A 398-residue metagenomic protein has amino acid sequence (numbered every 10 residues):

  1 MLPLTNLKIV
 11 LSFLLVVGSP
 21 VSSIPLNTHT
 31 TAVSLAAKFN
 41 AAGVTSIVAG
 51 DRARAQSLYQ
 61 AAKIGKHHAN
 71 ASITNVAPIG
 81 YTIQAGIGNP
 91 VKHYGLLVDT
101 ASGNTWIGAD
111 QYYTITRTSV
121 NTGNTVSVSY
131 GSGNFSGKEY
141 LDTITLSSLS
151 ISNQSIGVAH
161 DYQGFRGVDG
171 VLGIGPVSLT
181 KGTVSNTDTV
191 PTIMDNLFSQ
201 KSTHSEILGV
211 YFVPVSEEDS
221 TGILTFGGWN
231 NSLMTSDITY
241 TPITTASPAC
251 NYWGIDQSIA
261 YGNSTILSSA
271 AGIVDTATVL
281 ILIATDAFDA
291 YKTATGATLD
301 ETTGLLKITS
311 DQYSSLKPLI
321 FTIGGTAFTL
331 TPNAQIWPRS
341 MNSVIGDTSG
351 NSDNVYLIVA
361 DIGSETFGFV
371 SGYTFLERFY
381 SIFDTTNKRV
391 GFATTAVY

Functional and structural regions predicted by a protein language model:
L2-N153, S232-A249, I345-A360, V397-Y398: Zymogen propeptides
H93, G167, S269: Conserved catalytic motifs of the protein kinase core domain
G95, S148-G157, T180-N186, S202-I207: Short secondary-structure capping/junction motifs at helix and strand boundaries
D99, G173, G372: Short, conserved phosphate/pyrophosphate- and ester-handling motifs at nucleotide-, phospho-/glycolipid
T105, Q111-Y140, L146-S147, Y162 (+1 more regions): C-terminal catalytic lobe of pepsin-like aspartyl proteases
H160-P176, V184, G228: Surface-exposed loop and adjacent secondary-structure segments within mature catalytic domains
T183-I193, T235-Y240: Short, charged, solvent-exposed linker or helix-capping segments at domain edges/interfaces that act as flexible hinges
V190-M194, K201-H204: Acidic, polar low-complexity intrinsically disordered regions
